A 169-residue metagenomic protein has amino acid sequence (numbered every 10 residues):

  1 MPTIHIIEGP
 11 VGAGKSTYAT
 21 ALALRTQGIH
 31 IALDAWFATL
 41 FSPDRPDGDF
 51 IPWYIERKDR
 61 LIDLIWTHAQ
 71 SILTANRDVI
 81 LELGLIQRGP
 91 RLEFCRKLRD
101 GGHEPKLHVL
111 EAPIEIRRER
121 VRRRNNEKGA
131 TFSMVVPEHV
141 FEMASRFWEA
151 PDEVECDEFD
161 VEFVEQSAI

Functional and structural regions predicted by a protein language model:
I4: Walker A (P-loop) ATP-phosphate-binding motif of ABC ATPase nucleotide-binding domains
I7: Hydrophobic anchor at the beta1->P-loop junction of P-loop NTPases
P10: P-loop (Walker A) phosphate-binding loop of NTP-binding proteins
A13, T17-R77: Conserved substrate/cofactor phosphate-moiety recognition/catalytic segment in nucleotide-dependent phosphotransferases
G28-H30, P105-V109, C156-F163: Conserved beta-strand scaffold positions in the cores of enzyme catalytic domains, especially in NTP/NDP-utilizing
E56-P105: Glycine-rich phosphate-binding loop used to anchor ATP phosphates in small-molecule kinases, encompassing both
L98-E149: A glycine- and Lys/Arg-enriched "phosphate-lid" helix/loop adjacent to the NTP-binding pocket of small-molecule kinases
E142-I169: NTP-dependent small-molecule kinase module
